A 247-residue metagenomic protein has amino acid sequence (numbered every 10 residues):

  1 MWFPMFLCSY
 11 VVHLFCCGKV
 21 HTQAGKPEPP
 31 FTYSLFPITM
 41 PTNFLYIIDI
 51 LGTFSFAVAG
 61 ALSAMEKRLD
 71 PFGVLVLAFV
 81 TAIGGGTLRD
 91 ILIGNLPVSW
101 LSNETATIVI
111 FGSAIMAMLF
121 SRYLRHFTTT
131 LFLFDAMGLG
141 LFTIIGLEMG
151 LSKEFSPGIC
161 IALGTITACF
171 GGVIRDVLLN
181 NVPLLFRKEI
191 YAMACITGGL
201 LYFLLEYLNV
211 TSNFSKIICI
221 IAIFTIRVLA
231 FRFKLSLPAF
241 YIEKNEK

Functional and structural regions predicted by a protein language model:
M1, M5-C8, G25-E28, T32: Short, low-complexity intrinsically disordered segments enriched in A/P/G/S/L with frequent Arg, especially at protein
C8, C16-C17: Cysteine-centered motifs
M40-F44, I91-W100, L147-I159, L205-F214: Helix-coil boundary and interhelical linker segments in multi-pass alpha-helical membrane proteins
T42-T53, V98-G112, S156-T167: Structural signature of hydrophobic alpha-helical transmembrane segments
A57-K67, I115-T128, V173-P183, A230-P238: C-terminal ends of transmembrane helices
G73-L77, N103-T107, T128-L139, L163 (+1 more regions): Cytoplasmic-side transmembrane-helix entry/capping segments in multi-pass membrane proteins
A78-G84, D135-E148, I190-F203: Small-residue-rich segments of transmembrane alpha-helices in multi-pass membrane proteins, especially helix faces
G112-M149: Ordered, amphipathic secondary-structure segments that act as subunit-interaction surfaces in large macromolecular
